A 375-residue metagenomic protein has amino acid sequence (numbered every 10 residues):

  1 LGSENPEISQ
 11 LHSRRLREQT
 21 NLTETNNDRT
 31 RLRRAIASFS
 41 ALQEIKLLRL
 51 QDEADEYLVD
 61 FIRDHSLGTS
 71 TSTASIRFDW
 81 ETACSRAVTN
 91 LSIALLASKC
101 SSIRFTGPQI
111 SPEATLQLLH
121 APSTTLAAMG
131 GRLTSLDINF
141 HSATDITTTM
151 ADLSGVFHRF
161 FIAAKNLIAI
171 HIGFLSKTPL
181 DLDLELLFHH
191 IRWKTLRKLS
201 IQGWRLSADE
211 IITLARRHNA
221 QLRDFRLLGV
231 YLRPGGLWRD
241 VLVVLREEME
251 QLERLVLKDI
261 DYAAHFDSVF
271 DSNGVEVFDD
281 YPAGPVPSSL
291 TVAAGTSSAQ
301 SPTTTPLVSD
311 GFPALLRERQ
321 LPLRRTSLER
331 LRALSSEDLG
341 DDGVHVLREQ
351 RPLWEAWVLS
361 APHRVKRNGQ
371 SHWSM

Functional and structural regions predicted by a protein language model:
L1-H120, L126-S135: N-terminal adaptor/linker regions at the entrance to substrate-recognition repeat cores in CRL/SCF substrate receptors
E24-D28, C84, L119, T149-L153 (+3 more regions): A conditional alpha-helix N-cap/helix-loop micro-motif detector
R31-F39, F61, T89-K99, H120-R132 (+4 more regions): Leucine-rich repeat
A35, K194-M375: Leucine-rich solenoid repeat modules
Q43, S101, L133-T134, I168 (+3 more regions): Residue-level recognition of the N-termini of beta-strands and the immediately preceding loop/turn
L47-D52, F105-I110, I138-T144, H171-T178 (+3 more regions): Concave beta-strand-loop units of leucine-rich repeat
D55-D60, A114-H120, T147-T149, D181-L184 (+3 more regions): A short acidic (Asp/Glu
S135-G155, N166-I191, K198-Q202: Active-site-proximal segments of catalytic enzyme domains that coordinate small-molecule cofactors or metal ions
